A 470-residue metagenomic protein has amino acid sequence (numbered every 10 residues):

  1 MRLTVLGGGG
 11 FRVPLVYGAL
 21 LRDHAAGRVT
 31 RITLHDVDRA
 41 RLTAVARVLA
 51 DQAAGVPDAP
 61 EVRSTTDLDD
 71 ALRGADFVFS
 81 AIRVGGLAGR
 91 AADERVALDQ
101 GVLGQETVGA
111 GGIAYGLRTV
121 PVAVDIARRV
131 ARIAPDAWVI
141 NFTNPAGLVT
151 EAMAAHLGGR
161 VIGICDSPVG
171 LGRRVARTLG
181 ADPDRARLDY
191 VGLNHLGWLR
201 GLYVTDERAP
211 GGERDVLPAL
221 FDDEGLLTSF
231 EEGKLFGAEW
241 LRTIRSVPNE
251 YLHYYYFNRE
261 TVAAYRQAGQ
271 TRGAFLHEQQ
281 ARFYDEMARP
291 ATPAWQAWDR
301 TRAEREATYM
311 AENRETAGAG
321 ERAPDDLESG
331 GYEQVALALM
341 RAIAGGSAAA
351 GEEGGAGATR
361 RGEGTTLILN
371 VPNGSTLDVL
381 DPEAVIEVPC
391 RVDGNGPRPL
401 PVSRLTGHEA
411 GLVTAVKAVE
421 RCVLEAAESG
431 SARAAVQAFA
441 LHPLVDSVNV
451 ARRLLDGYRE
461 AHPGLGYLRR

Functional and structural regions predicted by a protein language model:
R2-R28, I32: N-terminal Rossmann-like dinucleotide-binding module
H24-G27, Q52-A59, L157, L179-A181: Short helix-capping segments at alpha-helix termini
G27-A50: NAD(P)-binding Rossmann-fold cofactor-contacting core
E61-G74: Short acidic low-complexity segments
R73, F79-S80, N141: Redox-cofactor binding/interface segments in oxidoreductases and associated redox assembly factors
V84, A88-A155: Rossmann-fold NAD(P)-binding glycine/threonine-rich loop
I126-R208: Internal, well-ordered domain-core segments that constitute the primary functional module of diverse proteins
R185-R470: Long, compositionally biased stretches enriched for glycine and/or charged residues
